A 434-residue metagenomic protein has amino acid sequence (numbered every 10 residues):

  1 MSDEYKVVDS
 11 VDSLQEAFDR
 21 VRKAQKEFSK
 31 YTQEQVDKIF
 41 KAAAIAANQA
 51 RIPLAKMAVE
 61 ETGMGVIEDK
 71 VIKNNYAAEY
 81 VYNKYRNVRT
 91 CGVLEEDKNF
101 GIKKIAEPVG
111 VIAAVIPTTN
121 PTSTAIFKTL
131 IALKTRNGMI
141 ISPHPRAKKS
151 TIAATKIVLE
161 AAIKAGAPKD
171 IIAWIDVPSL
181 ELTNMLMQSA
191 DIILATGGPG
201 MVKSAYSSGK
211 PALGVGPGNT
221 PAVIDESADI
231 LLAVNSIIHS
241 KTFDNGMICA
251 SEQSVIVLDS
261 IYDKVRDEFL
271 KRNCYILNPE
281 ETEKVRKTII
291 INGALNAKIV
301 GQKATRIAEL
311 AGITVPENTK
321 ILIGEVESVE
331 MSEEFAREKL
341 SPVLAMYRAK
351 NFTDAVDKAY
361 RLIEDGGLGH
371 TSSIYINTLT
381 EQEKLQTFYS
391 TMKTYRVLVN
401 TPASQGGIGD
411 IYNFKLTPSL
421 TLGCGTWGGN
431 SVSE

Functional and structural regions predicted by a protein language model:
M1-K103, I131, K271: N-terminal Rossmann-like NAD(P)+-binding subdomain of aldehyde/semialdehyde dehydrogenases
S2-F18, D37, Y85, I248 (+2 more regions): C-terminal segments
V8-S10, I126-F127, K134, V202-E330: ALDH superfamily catalytic-core signature
A17-D19, G214-G216, N245-C249, E333-L340 (+1 more regions): Short, flexible turn/loop "capping" segments at secondary-structure junctions
F18, R22-Q25, S29-T32, F40-R51 (+13 more regions): Structural signal for hydrophobic packing residues in well-ordered secondary-structure cores of soluble enzyme domains
K23-K30, A113-A114, S254-V257, L340-K350 (+1 more regions): Short, well-ordered beta-strand elements within core beta-sheets of diverse protein domains
V93-L232: Rossmann-like NAD(P) dinucleotide-binding subdomain of oxidoreductase/dehydrogenase enzymes
F335-K384: Internal helical hairpin/lid segments
